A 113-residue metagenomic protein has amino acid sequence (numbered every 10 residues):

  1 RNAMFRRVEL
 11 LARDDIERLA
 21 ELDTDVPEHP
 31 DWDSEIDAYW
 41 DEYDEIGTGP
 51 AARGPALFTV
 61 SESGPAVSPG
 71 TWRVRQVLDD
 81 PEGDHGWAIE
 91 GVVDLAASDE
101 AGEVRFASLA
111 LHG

Functional and structural regions predicted by a protein language model:
R1-Y43: Core segments of small alpha/beta cavity-forming domains
L10-L11, L19-L22, L57, L78 (+2 more regions): Generic detector of leucine side chains in alpha-helical contexts
R13, L57-V60, E103: Long, compositionally biased intrinsically disordered terminal regions
D33-A88: Surface-exposed, charged secondary-structure patches
G86-G113: Short beta-strand edge/turn micro-motifs at domain boundaries
